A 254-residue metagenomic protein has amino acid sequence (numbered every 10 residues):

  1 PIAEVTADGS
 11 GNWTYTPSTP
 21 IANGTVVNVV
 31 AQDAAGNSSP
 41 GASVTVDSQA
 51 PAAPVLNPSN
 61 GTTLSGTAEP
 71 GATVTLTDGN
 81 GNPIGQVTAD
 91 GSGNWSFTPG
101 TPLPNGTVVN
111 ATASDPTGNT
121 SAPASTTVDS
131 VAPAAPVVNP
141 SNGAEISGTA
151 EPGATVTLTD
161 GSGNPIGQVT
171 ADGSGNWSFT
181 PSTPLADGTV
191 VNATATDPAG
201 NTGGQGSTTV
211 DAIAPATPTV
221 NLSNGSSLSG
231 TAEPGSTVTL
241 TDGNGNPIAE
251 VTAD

Functional and structural regions predicted by a protein language model:
P1-D254: Ser/Thr-rich low-complexity repeats and stalk/linker segments
